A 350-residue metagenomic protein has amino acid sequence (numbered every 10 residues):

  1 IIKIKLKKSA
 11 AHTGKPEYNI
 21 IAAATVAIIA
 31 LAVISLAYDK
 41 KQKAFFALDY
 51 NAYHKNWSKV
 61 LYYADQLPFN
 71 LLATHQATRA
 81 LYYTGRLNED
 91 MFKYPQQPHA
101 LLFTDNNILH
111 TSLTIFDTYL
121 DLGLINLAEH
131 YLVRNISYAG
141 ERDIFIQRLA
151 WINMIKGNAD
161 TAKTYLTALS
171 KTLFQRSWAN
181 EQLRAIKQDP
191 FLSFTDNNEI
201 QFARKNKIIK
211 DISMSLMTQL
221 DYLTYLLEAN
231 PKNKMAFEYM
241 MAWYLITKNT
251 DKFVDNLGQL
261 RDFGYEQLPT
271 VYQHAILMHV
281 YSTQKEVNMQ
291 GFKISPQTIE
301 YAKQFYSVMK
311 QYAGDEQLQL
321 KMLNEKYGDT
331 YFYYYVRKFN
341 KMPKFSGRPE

Functional and structural regions predicted by a protein language model:
I1-S9: Membrane-embedded alpha-helical segments of integral membrane proteins
H12-D39: Internal/C-terminal transmembrane anchor helices
T13, I146, W151, K344-E350: Intrinsically disordered, low-complexity coil segments
S35-R204, I212, E228-N249: Soluble catalytic regions of membrane-associated enzymes that act on cell-envelope and secretory-pathway components
I208-I209, L216: C-terminal regulatory domains involved in ligand/effector binding and gene-expression control
N249-A302: Intrinsically disordered, low-complexity segments enriched in Gly and acidic/Ser/Thr residues that form flexible
E286-E350: Terminal, low-structured helical/coil segments at or just beyond the last alpha-helical repeat
